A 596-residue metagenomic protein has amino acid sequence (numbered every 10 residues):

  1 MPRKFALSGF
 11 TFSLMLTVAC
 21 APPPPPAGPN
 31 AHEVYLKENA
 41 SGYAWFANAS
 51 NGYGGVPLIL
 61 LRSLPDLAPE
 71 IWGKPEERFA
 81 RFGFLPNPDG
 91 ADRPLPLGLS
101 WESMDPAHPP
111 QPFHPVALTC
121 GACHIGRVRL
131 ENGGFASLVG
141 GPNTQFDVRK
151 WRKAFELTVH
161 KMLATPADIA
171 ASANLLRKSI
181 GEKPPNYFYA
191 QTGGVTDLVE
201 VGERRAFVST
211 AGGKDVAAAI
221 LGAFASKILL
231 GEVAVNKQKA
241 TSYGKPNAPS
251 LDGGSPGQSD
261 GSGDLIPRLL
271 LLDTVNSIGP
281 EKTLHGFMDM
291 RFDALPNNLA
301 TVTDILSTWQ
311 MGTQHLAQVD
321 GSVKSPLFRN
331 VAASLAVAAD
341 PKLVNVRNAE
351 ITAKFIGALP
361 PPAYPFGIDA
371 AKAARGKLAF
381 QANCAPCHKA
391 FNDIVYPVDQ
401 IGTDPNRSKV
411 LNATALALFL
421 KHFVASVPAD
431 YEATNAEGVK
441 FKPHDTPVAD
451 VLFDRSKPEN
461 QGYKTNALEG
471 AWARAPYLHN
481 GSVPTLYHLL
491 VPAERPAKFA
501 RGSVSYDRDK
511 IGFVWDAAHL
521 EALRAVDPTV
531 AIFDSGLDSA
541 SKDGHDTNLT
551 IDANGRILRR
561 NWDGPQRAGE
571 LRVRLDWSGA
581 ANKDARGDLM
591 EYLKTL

Functional and structural regions predicted by a protein language model:
M1-F10: Bacterial N-terminal signal peptides that target proteins for export
F10-T11, V275: Enrichment for repetitive, rod-forming helical segments
M15: Non-catalytic nucleic-acid-binding interfaces of large nucleic-acid enzymes and RNP effectors
V18-A19: C-terminal motif of bacterial Sec signal peptides marking the signal peptidase cleavage site
P22-L596: Periplasmic c-type cytochrome electron-transfer domains
